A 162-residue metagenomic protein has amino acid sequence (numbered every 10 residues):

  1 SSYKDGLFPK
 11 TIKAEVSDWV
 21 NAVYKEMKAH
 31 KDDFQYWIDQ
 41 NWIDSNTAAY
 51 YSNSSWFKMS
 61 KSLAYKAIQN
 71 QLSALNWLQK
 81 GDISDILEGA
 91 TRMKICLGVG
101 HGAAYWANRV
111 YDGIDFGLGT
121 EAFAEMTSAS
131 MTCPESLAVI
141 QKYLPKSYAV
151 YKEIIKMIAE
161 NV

Functional and structural regions predicted by a protein language model:
S1-V162: Active-site-flanking segments in enzyme catalytic domains
